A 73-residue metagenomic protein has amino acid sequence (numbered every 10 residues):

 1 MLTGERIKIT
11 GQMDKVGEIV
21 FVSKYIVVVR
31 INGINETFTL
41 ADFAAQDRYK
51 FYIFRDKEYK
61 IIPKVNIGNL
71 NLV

Functional and structural regions predicted by a protein language model:
M1-G11: Short coil-to-beta transition motif at edge beta-strands of beta-rich domains
R6-K8, Y25, K60-I61, N66: Generic short N-terminal amphipathic or hydrophobic helices
Q12-D47: Basic/aromatic-rich interaction segments and small domains that mediate binding to polyanionic partners
I34-V73: Intrinsically disordered, low-complexity, charged/polar segments
